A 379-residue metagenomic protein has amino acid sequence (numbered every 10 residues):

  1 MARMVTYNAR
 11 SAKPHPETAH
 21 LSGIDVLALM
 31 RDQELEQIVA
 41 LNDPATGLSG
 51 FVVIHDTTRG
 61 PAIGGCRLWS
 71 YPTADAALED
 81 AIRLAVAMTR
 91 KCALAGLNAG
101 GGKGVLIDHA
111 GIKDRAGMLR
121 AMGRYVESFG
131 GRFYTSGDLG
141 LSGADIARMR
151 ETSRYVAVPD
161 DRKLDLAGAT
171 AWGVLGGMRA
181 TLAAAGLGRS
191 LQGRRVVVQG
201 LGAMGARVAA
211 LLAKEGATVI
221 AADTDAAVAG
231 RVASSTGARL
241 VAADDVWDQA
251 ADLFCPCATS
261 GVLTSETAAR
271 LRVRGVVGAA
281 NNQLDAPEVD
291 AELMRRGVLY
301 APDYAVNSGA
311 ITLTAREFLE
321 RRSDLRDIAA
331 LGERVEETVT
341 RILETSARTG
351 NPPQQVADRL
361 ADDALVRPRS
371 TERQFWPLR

Functional and structural regions predicted by a protein language model:
A2-D161: N-terminal ligand-binding/catalytic initiation module
L78-A85, A116-E127, A147, A171-R179 (+8 more regions): Predominant activation on well-ordered alpha-helical scaffold segments within soluble catalytic domains
C92-L97, R132-G137, L187-R194, A243 (+2 more regions): Flexible, glycine/charged-enriched surface loops at secondary-structure junctions
F129-G131, Q192, A213-T218, A268-G275 (+1 more regions): Short, surface-exposed connector motifs at secondary-structure boundaries
D165-C255: Glycine-rich phosphate/diphosphate-binding loop of Rossmann-like nucleotide-binding domains
L182, R274-R379: Adenosine-phosphate binding glycine-rich loop
T224-A301, A305: Rossmann-like adenosine-cofactor binding region
